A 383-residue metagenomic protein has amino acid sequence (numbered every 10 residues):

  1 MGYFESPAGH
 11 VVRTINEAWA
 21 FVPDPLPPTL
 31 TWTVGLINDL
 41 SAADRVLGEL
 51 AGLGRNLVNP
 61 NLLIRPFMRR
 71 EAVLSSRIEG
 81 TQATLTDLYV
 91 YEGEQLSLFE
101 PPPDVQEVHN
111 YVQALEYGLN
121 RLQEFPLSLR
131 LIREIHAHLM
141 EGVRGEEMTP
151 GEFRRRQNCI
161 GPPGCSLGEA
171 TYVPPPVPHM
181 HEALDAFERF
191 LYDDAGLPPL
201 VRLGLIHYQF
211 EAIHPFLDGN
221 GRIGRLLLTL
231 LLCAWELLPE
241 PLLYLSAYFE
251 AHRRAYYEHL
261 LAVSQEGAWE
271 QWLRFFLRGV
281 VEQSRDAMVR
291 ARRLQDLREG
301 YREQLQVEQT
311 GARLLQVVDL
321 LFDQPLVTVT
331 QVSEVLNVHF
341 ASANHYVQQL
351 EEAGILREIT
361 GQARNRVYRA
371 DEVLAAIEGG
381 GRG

Functional and structural regions predicted by a protein language model:
M1-G383: FIC/Doc superfamily catalytic core
